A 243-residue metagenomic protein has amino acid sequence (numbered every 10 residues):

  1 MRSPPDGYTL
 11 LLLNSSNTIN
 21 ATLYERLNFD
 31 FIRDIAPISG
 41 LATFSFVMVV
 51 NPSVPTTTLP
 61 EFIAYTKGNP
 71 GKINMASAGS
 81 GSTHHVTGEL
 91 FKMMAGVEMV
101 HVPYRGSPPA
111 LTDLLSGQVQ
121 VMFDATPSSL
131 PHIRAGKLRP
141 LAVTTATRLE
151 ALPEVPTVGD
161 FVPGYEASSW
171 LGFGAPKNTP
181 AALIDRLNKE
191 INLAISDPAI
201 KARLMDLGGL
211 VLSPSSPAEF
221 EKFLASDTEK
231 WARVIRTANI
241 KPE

Functional and structural regions predicted by a protein language model:
M1, P60-I63, L111, L115 (+8 more regions): Non-transmembrane alpha-helical segments in soluble domains of secreted/periplasmic/extracellular proteins
M1-P5, L90, M94, P108-Q118 (+2 more regions): Short helices/loops that flank or line small-molecule/ion binding pockets
R2-T9, T22-P109, V158, P163 (+1 more regions): Hinge/capping helix and adjacent helix->loop/strand transition within the periplasmic-binding protein
D6-L13, N74, Q120-D124, P140-A142 (+1 more regions): Paired acidic/hydrophobic, glycine-rich loop segments that form the ligand-binding mouth/hinge of periplasmic-binding
N14-N17, V54, G79-G81, T144-T147: Short, flexible active-site-adjacent loop segments at beta-strand->alpha-helix junctions, enriched in small/polar
N17-R26, L90-M94, V121-E154: A ligand-binding cleft/hinge motif common to bilobed small-molecule-binding domains
M94, R134, T179-E243: An extracytoplasmic/periplasmic, membrane-proximal ligand-sensing/linker region
H101, F123, S213-P214: A short structural motif in glycosyltransferase catalytic domains
